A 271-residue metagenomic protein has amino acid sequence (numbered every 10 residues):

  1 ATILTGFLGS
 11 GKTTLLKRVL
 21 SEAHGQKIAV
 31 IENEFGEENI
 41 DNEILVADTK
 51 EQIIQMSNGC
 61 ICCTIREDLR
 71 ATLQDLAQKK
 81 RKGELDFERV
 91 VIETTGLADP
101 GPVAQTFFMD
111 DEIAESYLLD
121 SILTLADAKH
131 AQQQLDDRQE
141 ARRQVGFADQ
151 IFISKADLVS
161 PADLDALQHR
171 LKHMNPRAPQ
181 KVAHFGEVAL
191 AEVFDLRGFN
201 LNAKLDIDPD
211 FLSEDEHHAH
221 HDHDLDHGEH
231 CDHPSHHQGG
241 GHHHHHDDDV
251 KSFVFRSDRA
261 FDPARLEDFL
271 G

Functional and structural regions predicted by a protein language model:
A1-T5, S10-Q134: Nucleotide-state-sensitive switch-loop elements of NTP-binding domains
G6, T94, S154-K155, S257: Short glycine-centered, acidic/aromatic-flanked micro-motifs in structured strand/loop junctions that mark active-site
A29-I31, D86-V91, Y117-A126, V145-D157 (+1 more regions): Conserved beta-strand/loop subsegment of P-loop NTPase cores
N42, R138-E140, G240-H243: Short beta-strand/turn micro-motifs at beta-sheet edges
V46-T49, A141, R197-L201: Short, hinge-like loop/turn segments at secondary-structure boundaries
A131, D157-L158: Short histidine/acidic/glycine/proline-rich micro-motifs that form metal- and phosphate-coordinating active-site loops
Q132-F147, I151: Flexible active-site lid/hinge loop adjacent to a nucleotide/diphosphate and Mg2+-phosphate binding pocket
Q150, V159-G271: C-terminal accessory "lid"/substrate-recognition subdomains
